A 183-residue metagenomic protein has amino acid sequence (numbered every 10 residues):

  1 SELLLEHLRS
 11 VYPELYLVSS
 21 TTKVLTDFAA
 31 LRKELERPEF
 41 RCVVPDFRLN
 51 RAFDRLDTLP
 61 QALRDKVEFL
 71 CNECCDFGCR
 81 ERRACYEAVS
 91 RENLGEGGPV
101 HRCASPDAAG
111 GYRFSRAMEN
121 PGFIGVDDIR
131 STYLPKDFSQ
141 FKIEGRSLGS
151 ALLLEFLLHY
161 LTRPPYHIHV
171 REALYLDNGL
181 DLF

Functional and structural regions predicted by a protein language model:
E2-A30, E34, F40-F183: Active-site pocket-lining/capping segments in soluble small-molecule metabolic enzymes
